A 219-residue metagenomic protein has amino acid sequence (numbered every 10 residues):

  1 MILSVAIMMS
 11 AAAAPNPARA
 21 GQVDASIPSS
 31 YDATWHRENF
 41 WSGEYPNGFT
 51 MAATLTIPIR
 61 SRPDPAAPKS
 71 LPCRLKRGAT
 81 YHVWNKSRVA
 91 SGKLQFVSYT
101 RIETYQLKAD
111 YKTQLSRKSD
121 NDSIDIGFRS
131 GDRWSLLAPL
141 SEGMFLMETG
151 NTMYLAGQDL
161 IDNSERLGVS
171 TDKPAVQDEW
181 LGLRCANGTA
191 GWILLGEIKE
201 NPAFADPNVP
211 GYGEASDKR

Functional and structural regions predicted by a protein language model:
M1-A11: Bacterial N-terminal signal peptides
A18-G48, A66, E103-R219: Boundary regions of SH3-family modules and the immediately adjacent low-complexity/disordered segments in eukaryotic
A53-A66: Short, structured beta-strand/loop micro-motifs enriched in basic residues and often containing a Trp
L55, L71, R77-A79, Q177-L181 (+1 more regions): Envelope-exposed proteins and targeting segments
P63-R77, L155-G157: SH3/SH3-like (including bacterial SH3b) beta-barrel domains that bind proline-rich motifs or cell-wall ligands
K76-Y81, G131: Loop/turn positions that initiate beta-strands
K86-S91, N187: Short, charged beta-turn/beta-strand-edge "cap" motif at the junction between a beta-strand and an adjacent loop
V89-T100: Short, Lys/Arg- and Gly-enriched loop/turn segments at beta-strand edges
